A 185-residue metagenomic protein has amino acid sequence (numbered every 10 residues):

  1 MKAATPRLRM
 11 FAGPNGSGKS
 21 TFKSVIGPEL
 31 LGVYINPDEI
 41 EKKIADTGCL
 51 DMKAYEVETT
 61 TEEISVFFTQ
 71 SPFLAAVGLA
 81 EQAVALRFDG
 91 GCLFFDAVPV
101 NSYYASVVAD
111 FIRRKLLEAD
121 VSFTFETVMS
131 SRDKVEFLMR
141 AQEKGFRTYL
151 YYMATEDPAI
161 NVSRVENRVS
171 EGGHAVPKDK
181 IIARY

Functional and structural regions predicted by a protein language model:
M1-P6, L116-L117: Phosphate-binding P-loop
L8-M10: Short hydrophobic/aromatic beta-strand immediately N-terminal to the Walker A/P-loop
P14-N15: The conserved Walker
G18: Conserved glycine(s) of the Walker
F22-K23: Post-Walker A alpha-helix
I26-E118: Conserved substrate/cofactor phosphate-moiety recognition/catalytic segment in nucleotide-dependent phosphotransferases
E126-V135, T155: Acidic, metal-coordinating catalytic cores used for nucleic-acid/nucleotide bond scission and strand-transfer chemistry
E143-Y185: A glycine- and Lys/Arg-enriched "phosphate-lid" helix/loop adjacent to the NTP-binding pocket of small-molecule kinases
